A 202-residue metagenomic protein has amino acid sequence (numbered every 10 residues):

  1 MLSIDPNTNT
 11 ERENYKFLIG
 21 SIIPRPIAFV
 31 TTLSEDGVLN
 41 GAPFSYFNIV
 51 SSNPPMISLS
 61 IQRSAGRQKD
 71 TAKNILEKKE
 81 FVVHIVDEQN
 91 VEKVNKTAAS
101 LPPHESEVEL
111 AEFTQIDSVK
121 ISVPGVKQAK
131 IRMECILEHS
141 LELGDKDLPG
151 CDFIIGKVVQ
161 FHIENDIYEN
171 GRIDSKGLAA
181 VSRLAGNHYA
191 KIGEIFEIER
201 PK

Functional and structural regions predicted by a protein language model:
M1-K202: Basic, polyanion-binding surface patches
